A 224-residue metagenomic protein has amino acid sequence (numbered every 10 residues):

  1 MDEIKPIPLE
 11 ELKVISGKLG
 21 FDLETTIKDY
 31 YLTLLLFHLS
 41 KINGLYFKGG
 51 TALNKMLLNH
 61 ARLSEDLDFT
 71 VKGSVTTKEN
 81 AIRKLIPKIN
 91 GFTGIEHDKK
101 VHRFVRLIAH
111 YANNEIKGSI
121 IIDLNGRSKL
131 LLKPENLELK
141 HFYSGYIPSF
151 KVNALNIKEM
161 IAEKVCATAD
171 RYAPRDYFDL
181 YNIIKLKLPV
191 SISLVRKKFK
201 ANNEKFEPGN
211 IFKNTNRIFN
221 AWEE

Functional and structural regions predicted by a protein language model:
M1-Y46, K55-L67, V71-E224: Structured mid-to-C-terminal alpha-helical surface segments
G50: Active-site glycine-centered loops adjacent to acidic/histidine catalytic or metal-binding residues that shape
